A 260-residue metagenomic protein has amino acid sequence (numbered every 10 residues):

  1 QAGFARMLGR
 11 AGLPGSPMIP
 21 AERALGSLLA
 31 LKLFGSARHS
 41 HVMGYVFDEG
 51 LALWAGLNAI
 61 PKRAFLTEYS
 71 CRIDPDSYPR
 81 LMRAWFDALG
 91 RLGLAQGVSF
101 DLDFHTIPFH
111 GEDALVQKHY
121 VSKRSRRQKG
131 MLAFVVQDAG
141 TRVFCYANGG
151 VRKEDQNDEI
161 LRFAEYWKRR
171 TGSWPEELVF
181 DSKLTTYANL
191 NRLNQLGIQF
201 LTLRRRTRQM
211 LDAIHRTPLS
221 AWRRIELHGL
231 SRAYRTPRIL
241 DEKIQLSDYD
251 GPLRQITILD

Functional and structural regions predicted by a protein language model:
Q1-R127, A133-K153, N157-R170: Dynamic "connector" segments at or just before major functional cores
A37-H41, F109-E112, F144-Y146, A188 (+4 more regions): Short helix/loop capping segments that flank catalytic or ligand/cofactor-binding pockets
Y45-E49, T186, T207, D260: Polar helix-capping/helix-linker motif
G97-D101, P175-E177, Q199-L201: Structural preference for beta-strand elements that scaffold enzyme active sites
K129-G130, Q195: Short, solvent-exposed loop/turn segments at the edges of secondary structure
R169-E176, Q195-L196: Short, surface-exposed connector motifs at secondary-structure boundaries
L178-Y187, R206-Q209: Acidic, metal-coordinating catalytic cores used for nucleic-acid/nucleotide bond scission and strand-transfer chemistry
N191, L196-D260: An anionic, glycine-rich sequence signature occurring as long contiguous blocks
